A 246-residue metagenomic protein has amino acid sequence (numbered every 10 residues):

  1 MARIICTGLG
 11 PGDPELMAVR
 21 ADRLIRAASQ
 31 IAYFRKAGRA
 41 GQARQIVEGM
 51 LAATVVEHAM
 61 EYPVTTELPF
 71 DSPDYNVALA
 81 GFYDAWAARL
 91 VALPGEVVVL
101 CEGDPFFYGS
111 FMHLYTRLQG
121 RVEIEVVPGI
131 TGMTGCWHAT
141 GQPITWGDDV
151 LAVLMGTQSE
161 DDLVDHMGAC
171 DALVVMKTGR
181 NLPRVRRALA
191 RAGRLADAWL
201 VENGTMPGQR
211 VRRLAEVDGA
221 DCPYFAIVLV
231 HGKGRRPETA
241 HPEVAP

Functional and structural regions predicted by a protein language model:
M1-P14, V19-A21, R26-R121, V211-R212 (+3 more regions): Class I S-adenosyl-L-methionine
I4, E57-A59, I124-V126, V153 (+1 more regions): Conserved beta-strand scaffold positions in the cores of enzyme catalytic domains, especially in NTP/NDP-utilizing
I4, M167-P246: A contiguous loop/helix-start segment that scaffolds small-molecule binding in enzyme catalytic cores
C6-G8, R35, M155, V174-T178: Glycine-rich anion-binding loop/nest that anchors nucleotide
A27-A37, V126-P128, D197-E202: Short internal beta-strands
R35, E61-P63, P128-I130, M155-T157 (+1 more regions): Residues at the C-termini of beta-strands that transition into short coil/loop
G38-A40, T65-T66, T131-T134, L182-P183 (+1 more regions): Short gly/pro/ser/thr-enriched loop/turn and capping motifs at secondary-structure boundaries
G103-A169, G219, G232-R236: Class I SAM-dependent methyltransferase SAM-binding "motif I" and its flanking Rossmann-like core
